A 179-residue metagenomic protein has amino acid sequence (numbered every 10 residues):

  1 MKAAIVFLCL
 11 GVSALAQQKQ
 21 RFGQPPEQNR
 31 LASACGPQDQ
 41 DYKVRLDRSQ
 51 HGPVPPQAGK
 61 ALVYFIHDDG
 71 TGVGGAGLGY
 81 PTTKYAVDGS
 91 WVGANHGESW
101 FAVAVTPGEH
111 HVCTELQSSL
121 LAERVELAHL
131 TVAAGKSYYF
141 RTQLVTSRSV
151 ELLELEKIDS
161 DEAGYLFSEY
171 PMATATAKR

Functional and structural regions predicted by a protein language model:
M1-F7: Sec-dependent signal peptide recognition, specifically the positively charged N-region followed immediately by
F7-A16: Hydrophobic h-region of N-terminal signal peptides that target proteins for export in Gram-negative bacteria
Q17-R179: Short loop/turn and low-complexity linker motifs enriched in small/turn-promoting residues
